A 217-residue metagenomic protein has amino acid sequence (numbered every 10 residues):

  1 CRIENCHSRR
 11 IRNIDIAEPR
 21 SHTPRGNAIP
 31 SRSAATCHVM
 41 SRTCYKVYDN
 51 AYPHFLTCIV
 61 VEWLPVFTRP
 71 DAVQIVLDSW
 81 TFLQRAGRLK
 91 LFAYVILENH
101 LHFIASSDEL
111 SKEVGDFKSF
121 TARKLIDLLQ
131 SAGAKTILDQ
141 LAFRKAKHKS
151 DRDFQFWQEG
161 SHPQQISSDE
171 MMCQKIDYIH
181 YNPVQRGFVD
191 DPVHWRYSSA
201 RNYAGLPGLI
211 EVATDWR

Functional and structural regions predicted by a protein language model:
E4-R217: Short catalytic/metal-binding and nucleic-acid-binding patches
